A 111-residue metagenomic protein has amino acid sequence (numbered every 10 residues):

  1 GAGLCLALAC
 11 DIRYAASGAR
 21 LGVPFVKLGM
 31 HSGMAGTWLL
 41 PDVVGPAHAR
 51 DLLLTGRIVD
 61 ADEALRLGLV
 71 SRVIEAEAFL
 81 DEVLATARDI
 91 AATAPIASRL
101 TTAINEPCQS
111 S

Functional and structural regions predicted by a protein language model:
G1-L54, L67, E82, T86: CoA-thioester-processing core
Y14-A19, K27, A61, V70-S111: C-terminal long alpha-helix characteristic of the crotonase
G56-E63: Acidic, divalent-metal-coordinating active-site segment for phosphoryl/phosphodiester hydrolysis, typified by short
